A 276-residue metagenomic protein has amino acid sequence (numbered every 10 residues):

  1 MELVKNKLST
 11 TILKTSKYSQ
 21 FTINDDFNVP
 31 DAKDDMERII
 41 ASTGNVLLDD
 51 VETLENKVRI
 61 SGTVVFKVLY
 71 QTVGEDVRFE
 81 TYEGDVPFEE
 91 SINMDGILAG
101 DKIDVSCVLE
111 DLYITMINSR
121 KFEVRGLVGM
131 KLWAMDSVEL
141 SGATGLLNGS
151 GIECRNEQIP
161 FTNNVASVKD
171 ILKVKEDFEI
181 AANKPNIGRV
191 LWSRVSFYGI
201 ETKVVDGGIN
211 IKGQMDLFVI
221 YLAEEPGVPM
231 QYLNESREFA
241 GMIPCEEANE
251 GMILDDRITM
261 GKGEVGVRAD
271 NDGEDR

Functional and structural regions predicted by a protein language model:
M1-R276: C-terminal beta-sandwich interaction modules and adjacent acidic, Ser/Thr/Pro/Gly-rich low-complexity tails used
